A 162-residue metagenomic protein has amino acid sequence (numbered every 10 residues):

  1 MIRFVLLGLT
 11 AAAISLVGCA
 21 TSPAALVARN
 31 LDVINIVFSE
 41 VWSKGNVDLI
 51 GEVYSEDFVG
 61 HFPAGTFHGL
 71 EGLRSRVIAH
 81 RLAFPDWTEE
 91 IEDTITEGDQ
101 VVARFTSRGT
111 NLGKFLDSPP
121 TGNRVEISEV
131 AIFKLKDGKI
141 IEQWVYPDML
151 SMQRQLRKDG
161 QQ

Functional and structural regions predicted by a protein language model:
M1-L6: Bacterial N-terminal signal peptides that target proteins for export
L7-L16: Bacterial N-terminal signal peptides
G18-E56, R157-Q162: Short, low-complexity N-terminal intrinsically disordered segments enriched in polar/charged residues
R29, V47-V101, T106: A solvent-exposed, acidic/Ser-Thr-rich amphipathic alpha-helical stretch
F67, G109-T110, P147-S151: Solvent-exposed loop/turn segments at secondary-structure junctions within structured extracellular/periplasmic domains
G109-D137: Exposed beta-sheet edge and beta->alpha loop/turn motif
I141-Q162: Low-complexity, intrinsically disordered terminal/linker segments enriched in charged and Gly/Pro repeats
